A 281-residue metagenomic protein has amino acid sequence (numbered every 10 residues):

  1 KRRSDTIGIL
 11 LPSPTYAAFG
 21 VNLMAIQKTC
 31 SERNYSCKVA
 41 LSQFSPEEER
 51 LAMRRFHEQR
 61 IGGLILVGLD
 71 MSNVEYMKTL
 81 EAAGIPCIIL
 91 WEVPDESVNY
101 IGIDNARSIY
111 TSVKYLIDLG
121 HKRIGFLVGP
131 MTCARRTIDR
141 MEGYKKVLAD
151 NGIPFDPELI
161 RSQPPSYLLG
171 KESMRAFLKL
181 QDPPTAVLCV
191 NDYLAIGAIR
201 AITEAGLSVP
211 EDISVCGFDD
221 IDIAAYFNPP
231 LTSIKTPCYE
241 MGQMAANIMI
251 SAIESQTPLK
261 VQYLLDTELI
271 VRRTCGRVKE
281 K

Functional and structural regions predicted by a protein language model:
K1-M24, E32-R33, Q43-F44, R55-E58: N-terminal helix-turn-helix/winged-helix DNA-binding helices and compositionally similar short basic alpha-helical
I9, R60-G68, G125-V128, Q181-N191 (+1 more regions): Periplasmic-binding protein-like
L11-V21, V39-E48, I101-T111, L127-S173 (+4 more regions): Hinge/beta->alpha junction and helix N-cap segments in small-molecule ligand-binding domains
K28-N73: Central regulatory/effector-binding core of bacterial HTH transcription factors
F44, L66-T111, I153-P154, Y193 (+1 more regions): Flexible loop/hinge segments that line or gate small-molecule binding clefts
E47-R60, L168-D182: Short, well-structured alpha-helical segments in soluble
S173-K281: Flexible loop/turn connectors
